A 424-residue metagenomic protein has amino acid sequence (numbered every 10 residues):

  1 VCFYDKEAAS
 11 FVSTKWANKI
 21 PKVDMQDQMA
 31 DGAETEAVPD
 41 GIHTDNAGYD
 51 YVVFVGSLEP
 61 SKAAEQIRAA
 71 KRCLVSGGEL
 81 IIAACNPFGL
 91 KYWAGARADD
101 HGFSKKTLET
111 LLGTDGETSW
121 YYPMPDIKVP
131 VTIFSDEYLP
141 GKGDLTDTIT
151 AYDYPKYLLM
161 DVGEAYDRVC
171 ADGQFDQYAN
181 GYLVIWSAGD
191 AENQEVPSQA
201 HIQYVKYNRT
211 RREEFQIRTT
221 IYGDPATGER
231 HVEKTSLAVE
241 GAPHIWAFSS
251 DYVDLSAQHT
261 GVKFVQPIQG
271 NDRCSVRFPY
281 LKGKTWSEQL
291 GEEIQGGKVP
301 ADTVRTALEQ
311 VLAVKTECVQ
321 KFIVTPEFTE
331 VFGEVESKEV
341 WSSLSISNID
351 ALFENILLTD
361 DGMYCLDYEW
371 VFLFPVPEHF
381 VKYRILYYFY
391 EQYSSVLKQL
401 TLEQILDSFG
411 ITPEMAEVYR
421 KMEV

Functional and structural regions predicted by a protein language model:
I42-V52: A short acidic, Gly/Pro-enriched loop at the edge of an enzyme's catalytic core that lines a small-molecule cofactor
A64-E79: A short glycine-rich, Lys/Arg-flanked "PGG" loop and its adjoining helix->strand segment in the class I
I82-H101: Conserved class I S-adenosyl-L-methionine
G95-A98, E330-L397: Catalytic activation segment of kinase domains across protein kinase-like and atypical kinase folds
D100-Y122: Short alpha-helix
M124-R209: A C-terminal cap/extension of S-adenosyl-L-methionine-dependent methyltransferases that defines the acceptor-substrate
Q203-S256, Q289-L290: ATP-binding glycine-rich loop module of kinase domains
F264-G333: Conserved structural core of kinase catalytic domains
